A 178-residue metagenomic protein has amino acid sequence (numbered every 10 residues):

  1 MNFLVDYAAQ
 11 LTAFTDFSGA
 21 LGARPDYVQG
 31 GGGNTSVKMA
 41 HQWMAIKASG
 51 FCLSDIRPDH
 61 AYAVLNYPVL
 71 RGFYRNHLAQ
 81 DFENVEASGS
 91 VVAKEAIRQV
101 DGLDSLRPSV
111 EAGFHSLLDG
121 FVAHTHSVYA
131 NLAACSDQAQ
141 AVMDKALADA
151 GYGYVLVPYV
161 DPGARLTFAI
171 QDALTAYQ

Functional and structural regions predicted by a protein language model:
M1-Q178: Glycine-rich flexible loops
